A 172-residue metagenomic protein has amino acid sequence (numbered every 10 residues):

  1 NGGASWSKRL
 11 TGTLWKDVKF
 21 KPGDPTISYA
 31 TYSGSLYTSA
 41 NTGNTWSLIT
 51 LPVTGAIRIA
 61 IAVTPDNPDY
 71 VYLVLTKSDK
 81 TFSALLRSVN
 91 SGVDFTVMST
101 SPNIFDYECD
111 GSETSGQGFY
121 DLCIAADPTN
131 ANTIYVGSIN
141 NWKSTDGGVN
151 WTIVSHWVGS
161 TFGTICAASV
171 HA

Functional and structural regions predicted by a protein language model:
N1-A172: Extracellular glycan-interacting surfaces
